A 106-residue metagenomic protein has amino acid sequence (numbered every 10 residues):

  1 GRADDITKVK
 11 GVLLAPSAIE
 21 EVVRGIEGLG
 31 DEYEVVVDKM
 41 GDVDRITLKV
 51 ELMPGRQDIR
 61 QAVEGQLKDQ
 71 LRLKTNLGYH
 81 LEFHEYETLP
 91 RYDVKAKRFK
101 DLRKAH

Functional and structural regions predicted by a protein language model:
G1-T75, F83, V94: AMP-binding/adenylate-forming catalytic core of the ANL superfamily
Q66, A105-H106: ATP-dependent carboxylate-amine ligase
G78: Short, conserved loop-to-beta-strand elements that form functional interface hotspots
Y86-A105: Flexible lysine-rich "adenylation lid" loop at the C-terminal edge of ANL adenylation domains
